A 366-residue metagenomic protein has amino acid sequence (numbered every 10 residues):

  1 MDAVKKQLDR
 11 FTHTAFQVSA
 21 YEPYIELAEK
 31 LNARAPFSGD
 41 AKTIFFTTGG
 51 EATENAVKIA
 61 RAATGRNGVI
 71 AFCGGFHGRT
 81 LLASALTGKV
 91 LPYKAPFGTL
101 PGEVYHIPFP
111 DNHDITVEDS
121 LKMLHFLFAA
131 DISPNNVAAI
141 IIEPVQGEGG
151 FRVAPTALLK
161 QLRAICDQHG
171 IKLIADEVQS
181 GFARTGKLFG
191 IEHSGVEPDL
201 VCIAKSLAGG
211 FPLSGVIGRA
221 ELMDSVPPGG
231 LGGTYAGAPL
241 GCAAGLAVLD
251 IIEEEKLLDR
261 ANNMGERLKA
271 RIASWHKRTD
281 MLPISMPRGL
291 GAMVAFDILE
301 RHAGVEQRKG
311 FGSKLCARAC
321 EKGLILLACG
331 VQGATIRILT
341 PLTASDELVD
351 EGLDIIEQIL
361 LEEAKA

Functional and structural regions predicted by a protein language model:
M1-A366: Conserved N-terminal phosphate-binding loop of PLP-dependent enzymes in the Aspartate aminotransferase
